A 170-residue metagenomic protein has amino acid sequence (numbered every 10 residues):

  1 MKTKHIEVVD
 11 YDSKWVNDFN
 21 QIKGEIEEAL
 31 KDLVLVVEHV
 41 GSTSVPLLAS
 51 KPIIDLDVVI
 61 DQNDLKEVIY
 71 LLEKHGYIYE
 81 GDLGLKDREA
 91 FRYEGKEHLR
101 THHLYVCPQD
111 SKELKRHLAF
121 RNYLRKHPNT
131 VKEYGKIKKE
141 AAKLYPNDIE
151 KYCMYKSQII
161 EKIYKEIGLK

Functional and structural regions predicted by a protein language model:
M1-E38, E161: Helical scaffold of the NTase/Pol beta-like nucleotidyltransferase catalytic core
K4, P52-L56, R100-H102, F120: Short amphipathic alpha-helical segments
I6-S13, D57, F120-L124: Short histidine-centered catalytic/ligand-binding loop motif
I26-I54, V58-D64: Active-site nucleotide-donor binding segment shared across nucleotidyl transfer reactions
P46-L48, Y70, Y93-H98: Short, conserved, surface-exposed binding loops centered on an aromatic residue
V68-G76: Short amphipathic alpha-helices in soluble, non-transmembrane regions that often serve as interface/regulatory elements
Y77-S111: Conserved catalytic core of two-metal-ion nucleotidyltransferases
L114-K170: Catalytic cores of NTP-dependent nucleotidyl/adenyl transfer enzymes across multiple folds
